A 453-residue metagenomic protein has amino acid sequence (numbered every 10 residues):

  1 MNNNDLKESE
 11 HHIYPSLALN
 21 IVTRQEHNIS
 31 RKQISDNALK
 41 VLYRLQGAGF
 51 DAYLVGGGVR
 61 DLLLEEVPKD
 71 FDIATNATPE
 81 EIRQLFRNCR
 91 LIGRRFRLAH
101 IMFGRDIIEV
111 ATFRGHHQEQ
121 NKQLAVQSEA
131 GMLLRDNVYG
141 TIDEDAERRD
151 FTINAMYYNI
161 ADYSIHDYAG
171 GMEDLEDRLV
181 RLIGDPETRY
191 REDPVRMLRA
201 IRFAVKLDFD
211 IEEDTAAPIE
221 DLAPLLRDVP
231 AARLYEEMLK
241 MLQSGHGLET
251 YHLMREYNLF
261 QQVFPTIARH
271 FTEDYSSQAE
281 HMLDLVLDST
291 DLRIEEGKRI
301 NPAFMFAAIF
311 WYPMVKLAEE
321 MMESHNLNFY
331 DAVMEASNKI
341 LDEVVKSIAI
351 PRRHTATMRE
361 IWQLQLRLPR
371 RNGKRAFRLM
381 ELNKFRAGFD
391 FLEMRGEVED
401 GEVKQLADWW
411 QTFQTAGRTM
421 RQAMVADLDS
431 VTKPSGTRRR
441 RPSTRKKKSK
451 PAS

Functional and structural regions predicted by a protein language model:
M1-S453: Catalytic cores of the polymerase beta-like nucleotidyltransferase superfamily and closely associated nucleotide
